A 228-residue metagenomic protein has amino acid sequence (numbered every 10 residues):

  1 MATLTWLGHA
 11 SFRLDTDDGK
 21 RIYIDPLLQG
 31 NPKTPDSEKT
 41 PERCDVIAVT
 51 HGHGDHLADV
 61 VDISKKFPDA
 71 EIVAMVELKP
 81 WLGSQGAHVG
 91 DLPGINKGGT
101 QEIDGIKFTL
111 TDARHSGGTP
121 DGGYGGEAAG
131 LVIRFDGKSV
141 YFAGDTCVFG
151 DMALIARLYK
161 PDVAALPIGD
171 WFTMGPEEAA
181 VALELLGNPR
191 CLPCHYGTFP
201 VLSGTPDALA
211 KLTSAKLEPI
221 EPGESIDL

Functional and structural regions predicted by a protein language model:
M1-R21, L27-P32, G105, A208-S225: Zn-dependent metallo-beta-lactamase
T3-W6, I22-D25, K107-A113, S139-D145: Active-site-proximal beta-strand elements of phosphoester/diester hydrolases
R13-G52, A58-K66, E77, S116-Y124 (+1 more regions): Pre-active-site segment of Zn-dependent metallo-hydrolases
Y23-D25, C44-G52, E71-V76, Y141-T146 (+3 more regions): Active-site neighborhood of phospho(di)ester-bond hydrolases with catalytic His/Asp-centered motifs
G30-N31, G54-A58, K79-L82, G99-E102 (+5 more regions): Active-site environment of divalent metal-dependent phosphoester hydrolases
A58-Q101, I106-T119: Glycine/small-residue-rich loop that forms an oxyanion/phosphate-binding "nest" at active or ligand-binding sites
E71, G83-T100, E178-L228: Binuclear metal-ion centers of metallo-dependent hydrolases, dominated by the metallo-beta-lactamase
G117-L185: Active-site-proximal loop/helix segments of hydrolase catalytic cores
